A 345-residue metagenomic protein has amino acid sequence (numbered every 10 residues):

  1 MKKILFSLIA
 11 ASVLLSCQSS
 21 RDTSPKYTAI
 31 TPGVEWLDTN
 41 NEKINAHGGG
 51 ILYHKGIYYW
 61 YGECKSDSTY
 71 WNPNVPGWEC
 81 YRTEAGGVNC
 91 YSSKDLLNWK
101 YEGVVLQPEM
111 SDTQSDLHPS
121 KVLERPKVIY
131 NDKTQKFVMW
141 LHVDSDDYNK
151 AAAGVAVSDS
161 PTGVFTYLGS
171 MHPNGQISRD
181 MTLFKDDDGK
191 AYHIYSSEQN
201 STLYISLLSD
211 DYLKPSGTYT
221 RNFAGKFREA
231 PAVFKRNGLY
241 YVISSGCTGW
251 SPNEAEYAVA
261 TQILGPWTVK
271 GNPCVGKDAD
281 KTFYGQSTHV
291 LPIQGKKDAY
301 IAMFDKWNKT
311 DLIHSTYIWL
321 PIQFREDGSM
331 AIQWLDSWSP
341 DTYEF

Functional and structural regions predicted by a protein language model:
M1-S24: Bacterial Sec-dependent N-terminal signal peptides
C17-F345: Carbohydrate-active catalytic/glycan-binding domains of CAZyme proteins, especially the secreted or lumenal ectodomains
